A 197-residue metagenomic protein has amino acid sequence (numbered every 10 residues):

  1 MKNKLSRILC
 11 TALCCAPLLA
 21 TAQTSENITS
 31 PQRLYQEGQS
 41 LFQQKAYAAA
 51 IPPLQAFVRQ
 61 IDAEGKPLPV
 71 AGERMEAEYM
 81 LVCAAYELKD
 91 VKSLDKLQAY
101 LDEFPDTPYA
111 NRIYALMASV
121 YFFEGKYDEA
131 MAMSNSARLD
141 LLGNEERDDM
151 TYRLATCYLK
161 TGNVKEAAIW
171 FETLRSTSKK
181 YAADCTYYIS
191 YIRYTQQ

Functional and structural regions predicted by a protein language model:
K2-L5, A22-Q197: Acidic, polar-rich low-complexity tracts and alpha-helical solenoid repeat scaffolds
A12-A22: Hydrophobic h-region of N-terminal signal peptides that target proteins for export in Gram-negative bacteria
